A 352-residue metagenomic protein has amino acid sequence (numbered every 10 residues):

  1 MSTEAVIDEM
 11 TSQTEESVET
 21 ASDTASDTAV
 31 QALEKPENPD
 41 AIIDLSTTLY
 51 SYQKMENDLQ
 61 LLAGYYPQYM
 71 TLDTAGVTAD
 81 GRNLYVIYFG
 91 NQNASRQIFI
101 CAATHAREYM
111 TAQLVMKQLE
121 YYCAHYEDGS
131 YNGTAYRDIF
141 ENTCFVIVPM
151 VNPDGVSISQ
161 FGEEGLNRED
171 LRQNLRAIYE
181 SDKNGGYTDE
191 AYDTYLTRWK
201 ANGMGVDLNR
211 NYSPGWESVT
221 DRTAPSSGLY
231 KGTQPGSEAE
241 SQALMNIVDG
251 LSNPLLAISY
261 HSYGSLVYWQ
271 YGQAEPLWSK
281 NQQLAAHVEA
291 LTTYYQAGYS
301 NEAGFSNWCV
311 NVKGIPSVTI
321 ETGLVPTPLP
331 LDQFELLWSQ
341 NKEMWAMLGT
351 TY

Functional and structural regions predicted by a protein language model:
S2-E34: Ser/Thr/Gly/Pro-rich low-complexity, disordered linker/stalk segments of secreted and cell-surface proteins
A25-D80: Short glycine- and acidic-rich boundary segments immediately preceding or forming the N-terminal edge of structured
Q68-M70, R82-L84, A94-Q97, E141-V146 (+3 more regions): Loop/turn elements at helix/coil->beta-strand transitions in domains of secreted/extracellular proteins
T71-G76, D128-Y136, Q296-Y299: Surface-exposed patches in mature extracellular/periplasmic domains of secreted proteins
G81, R96-Q113, M150-V151: Short HxH-centered metal-ligating active-site micro-motif
Y88-Q92: Active-site beta-strand termini and strand-to-loop segments that position acidic
M110-A112, K117-W269: Active-site/substrate-binding loop(s) of hydrolase catalytic cores
D193-A201, N211-Y352: Metallocarboxypeptidase
